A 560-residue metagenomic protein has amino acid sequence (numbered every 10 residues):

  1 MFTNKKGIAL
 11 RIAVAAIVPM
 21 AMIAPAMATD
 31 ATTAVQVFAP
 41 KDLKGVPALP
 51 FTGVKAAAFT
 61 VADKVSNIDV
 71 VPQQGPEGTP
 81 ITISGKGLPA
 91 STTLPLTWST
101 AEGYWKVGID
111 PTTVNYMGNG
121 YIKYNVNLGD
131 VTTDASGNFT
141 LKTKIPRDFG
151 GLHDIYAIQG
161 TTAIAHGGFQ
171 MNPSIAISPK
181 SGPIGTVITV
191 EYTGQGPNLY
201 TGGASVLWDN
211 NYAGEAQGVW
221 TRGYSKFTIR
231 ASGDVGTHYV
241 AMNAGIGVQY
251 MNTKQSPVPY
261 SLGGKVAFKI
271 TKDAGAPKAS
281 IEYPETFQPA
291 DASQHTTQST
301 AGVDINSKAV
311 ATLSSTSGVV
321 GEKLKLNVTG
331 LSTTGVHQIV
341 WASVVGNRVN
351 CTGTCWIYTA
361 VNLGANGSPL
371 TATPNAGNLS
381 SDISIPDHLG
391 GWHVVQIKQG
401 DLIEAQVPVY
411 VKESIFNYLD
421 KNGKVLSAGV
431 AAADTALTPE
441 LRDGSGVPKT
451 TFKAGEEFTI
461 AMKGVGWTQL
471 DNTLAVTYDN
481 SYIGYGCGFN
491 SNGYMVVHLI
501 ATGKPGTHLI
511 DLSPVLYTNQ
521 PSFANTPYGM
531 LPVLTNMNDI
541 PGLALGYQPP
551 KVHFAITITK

Functional and structural regions predicted by a protein language model:
F2-A13: Bacterial N-terminal signal peptides that target proteins for export
A13-A21: Bacterial N-terminal signal peptides
I23-P25: N-terminal signal peptide c-region/cleavage motif recognized by signal peptidases
M27-K560: Extracytoplasmic/secretory-pathway segments with low complexity and glycosylation-like composition
